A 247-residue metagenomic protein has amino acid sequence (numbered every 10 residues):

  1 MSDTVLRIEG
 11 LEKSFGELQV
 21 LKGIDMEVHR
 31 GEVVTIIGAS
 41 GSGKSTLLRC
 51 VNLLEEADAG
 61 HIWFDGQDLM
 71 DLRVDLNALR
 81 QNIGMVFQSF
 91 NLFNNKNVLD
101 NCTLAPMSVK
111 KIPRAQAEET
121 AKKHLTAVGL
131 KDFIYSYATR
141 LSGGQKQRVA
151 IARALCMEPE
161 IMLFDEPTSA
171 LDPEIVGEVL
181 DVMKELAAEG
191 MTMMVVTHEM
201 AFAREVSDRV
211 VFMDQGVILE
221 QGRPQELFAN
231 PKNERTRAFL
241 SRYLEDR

Functional and structural regions predicted by a protein language model:
D3-P224: ABC family nucleotide-binding domain
Q221, Q225-R247: C-terminal boundary and immediately downstream tail of ABC-type ATPase nucleotide-binding domains
